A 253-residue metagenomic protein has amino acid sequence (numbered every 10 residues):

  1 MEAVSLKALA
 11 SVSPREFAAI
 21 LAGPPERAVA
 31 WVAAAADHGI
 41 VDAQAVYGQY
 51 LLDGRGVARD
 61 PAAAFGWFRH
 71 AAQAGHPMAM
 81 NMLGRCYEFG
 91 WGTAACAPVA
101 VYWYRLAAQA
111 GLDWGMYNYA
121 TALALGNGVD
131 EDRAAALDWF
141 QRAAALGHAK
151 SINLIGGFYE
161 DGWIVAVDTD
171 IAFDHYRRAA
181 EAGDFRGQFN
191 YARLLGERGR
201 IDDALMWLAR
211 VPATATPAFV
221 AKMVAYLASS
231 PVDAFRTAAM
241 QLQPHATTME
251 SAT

Functional and structural regions predicted by a protein language model:
K7-H38, D42-G56: Alpha-helical segment of the N-proximal tetratricopeptide repeat
P14, V46-D53, G84-F89, M116-L125 (+3 more regions): Hydrophobic face of amphipathic alpha-helices that form TPR/SEL1-like repeat modules and related alpha-solenoid
I20-A30, A58-W67, A94-W103, D130-W139 (+3 more regions): Structural signature of tandem alpha-helical TPR/SEL1-like repeats, specifically the intra-repeat loop/turn
P24, D37-V41, D53-R55, D60 (+10 more regions): Short helix-capping/linker turns of helical repeat alpha-solenoids
A34-A35, H70-A71, L106-A107, R142-A143 (+2 more regions): Canonical positions in the second alpha-helix
A43, A79, G115, S151 (+2 more regions): TPR alpha-solenoid repeat register
A97, A108-G187, Y191: Eukaryotic tandem repeat interaction scaffolds
L205-T253: Terminal, low-structured helical/coil segments at or just beyond the last alpha-helical repeat
